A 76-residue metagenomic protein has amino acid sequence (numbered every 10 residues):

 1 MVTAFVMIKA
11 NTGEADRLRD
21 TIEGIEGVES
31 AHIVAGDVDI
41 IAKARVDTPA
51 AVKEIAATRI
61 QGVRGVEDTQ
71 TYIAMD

Functional and structural regions predicted by a protein language model:
M1-D76: A compositional/biophysical signature of low hydrophobicity enriched in polar/charged and small residues
